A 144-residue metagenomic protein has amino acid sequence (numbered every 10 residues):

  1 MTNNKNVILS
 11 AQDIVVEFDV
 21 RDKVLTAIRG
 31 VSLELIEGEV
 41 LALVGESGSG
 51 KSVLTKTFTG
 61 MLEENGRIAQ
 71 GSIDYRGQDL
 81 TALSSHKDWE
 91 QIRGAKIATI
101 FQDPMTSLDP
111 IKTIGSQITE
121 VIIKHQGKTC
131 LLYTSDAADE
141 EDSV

Functional and structural regions predicted by a protein language model:
M1-S135: ABC transporter nucleotide-binding domains
Y133-V144: Single conserved hydrophobic/aromatic residue that forms the stacking wall/gate of nucleotide- or nucleobase-binding
